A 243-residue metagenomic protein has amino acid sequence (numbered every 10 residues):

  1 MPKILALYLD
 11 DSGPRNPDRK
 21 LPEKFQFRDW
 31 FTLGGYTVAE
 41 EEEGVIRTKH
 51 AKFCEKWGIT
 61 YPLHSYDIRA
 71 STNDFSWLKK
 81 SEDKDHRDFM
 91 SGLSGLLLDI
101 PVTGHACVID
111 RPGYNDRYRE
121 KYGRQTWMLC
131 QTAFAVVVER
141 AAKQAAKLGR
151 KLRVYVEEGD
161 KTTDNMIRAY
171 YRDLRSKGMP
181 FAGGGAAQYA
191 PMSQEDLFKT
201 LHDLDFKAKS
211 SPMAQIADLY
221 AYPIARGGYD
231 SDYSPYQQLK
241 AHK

Functional and structural regions predicted by a protein language model:
M1-K243: Phosphate-ester processing/binding pockets and catalytic centers
